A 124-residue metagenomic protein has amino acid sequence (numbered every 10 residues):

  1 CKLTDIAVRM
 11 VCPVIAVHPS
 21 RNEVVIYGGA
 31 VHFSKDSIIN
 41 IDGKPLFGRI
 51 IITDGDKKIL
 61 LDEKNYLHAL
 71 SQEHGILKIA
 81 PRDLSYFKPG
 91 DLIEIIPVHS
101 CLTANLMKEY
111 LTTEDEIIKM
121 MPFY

Functional and structural regions predicted by a protein language model:
C1-Y124: Active-site anion/phosphate-binding pocket segments in diverse small-molecule metabolic enzymes
